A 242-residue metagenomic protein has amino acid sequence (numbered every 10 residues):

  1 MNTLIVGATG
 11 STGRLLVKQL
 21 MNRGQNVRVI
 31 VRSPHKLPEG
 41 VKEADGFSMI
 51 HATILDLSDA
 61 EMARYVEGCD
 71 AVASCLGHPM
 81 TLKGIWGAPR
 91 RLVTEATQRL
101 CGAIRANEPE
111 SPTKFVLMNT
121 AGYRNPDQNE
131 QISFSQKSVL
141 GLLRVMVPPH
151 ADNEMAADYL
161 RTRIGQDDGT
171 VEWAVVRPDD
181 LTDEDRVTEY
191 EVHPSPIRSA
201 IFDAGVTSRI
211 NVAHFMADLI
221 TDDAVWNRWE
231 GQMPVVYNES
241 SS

Functional and structural regions predicted by a protein language model:
N2, S11, S199-S242: Mid/C-terminal beta-alpha module of Rossmann-like enzyme folds, strongest in SDR-family dehydrogenases/epimerases
T3-N26: N-terminal Rossmann NAD(P)H-binding glycine-rich loop of SDR-like oxidoreductase domains
V6, I30, V72-L76, F115-A121 (+1 more regions): SDR active-site strand-loop-helix element
Q25-S33: Conserved glycine-rich Rossmann-like NAD(P)H-binding loop of the short-chain dehydrogenase/reductase
V29, P38-R99: NAD(P)H-binding glycine-rich loop region in Rossmannoid oxidoreductase-like domains and their noncatalytic homologs
K83, G87, R99-V147: Conserved Rossmann-fold NAD(P)-dependent oxidoreductase catalytic core, especially the SDR/UDP-sugar
W86-T94, I132-S135, L142-M155, F202-I210: Short-chain dehydrogenase/reductase
A157-D183: Conserved beta-loop-beta element that borders a ligand/cofactor-binding pocket
